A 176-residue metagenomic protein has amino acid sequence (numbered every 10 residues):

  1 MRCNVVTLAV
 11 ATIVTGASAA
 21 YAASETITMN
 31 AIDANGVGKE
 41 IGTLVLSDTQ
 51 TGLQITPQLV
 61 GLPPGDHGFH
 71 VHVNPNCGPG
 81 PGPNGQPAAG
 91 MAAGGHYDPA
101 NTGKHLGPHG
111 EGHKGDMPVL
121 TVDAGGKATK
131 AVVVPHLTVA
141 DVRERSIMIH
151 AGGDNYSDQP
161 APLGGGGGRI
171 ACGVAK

Functional and structural regions predicted by a protein language model:
M1-Y21: Gram-negative bacterial Sec-dependent N-terminal signal peptides
T15-K176: N-terminal leader/targeting pre-sequences
